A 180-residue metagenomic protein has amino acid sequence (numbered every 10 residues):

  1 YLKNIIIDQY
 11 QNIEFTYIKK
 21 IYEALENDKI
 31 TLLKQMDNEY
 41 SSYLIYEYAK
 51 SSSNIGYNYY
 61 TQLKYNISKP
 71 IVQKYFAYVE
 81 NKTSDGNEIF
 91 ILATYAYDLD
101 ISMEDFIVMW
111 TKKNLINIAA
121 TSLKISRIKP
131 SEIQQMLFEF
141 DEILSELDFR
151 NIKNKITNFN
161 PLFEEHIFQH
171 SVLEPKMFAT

Functional and structural regions predicted by a protein language model:
Y1-I30: Glycine/small-residue-rich interface belts in oligomeric ring/scaffold proteins and their assembly partners
Y1-L2, L32-S42, Q73-K74, N154-T157 (+2 more regions): Conserved catalytic-core motifs characterized by acidic clusters
L2-K3, K19-Y22, Y60, A93 (+1 more regions): Amphipathic alpha-helical segments within well-ordered protein domains
F15, N27-A96: Internal, conserved structured core segments that host functional sites
K19-N38, L137, T157-F163, H170: Long, compositionally biased
A24-I30, Y65-P70, Y97-D105, I125-S131: Short helix-capping/linker segments at secondary-structure and domain boundaries
Y78-S126: A contiguous pocket-lining binding segment that forms or flanks enzyme active sites
K112-A179: C-terminal auxiliary extensions adjacent to catalytic cores
